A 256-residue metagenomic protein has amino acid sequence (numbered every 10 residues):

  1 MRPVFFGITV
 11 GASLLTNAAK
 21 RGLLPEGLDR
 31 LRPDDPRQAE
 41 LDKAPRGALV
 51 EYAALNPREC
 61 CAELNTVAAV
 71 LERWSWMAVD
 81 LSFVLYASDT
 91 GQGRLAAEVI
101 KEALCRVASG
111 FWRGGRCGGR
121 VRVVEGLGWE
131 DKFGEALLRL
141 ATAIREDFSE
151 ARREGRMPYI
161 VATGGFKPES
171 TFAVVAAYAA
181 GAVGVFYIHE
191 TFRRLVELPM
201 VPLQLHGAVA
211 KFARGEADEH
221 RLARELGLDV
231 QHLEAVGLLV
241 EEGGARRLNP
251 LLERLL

Functional and structural regions predicted by a protein language model:
M1-P158, T171-L256: Long, low-complexity, Lys/Arg-enriched
G165: Catalytic donor/gating beta->alpha subdomain of glycosyltransferases that bind UDP-sugars
P168: Glycine/aspartate-rich loop-and-adjacent alpha/beta segment that forms the canonical ThDP
